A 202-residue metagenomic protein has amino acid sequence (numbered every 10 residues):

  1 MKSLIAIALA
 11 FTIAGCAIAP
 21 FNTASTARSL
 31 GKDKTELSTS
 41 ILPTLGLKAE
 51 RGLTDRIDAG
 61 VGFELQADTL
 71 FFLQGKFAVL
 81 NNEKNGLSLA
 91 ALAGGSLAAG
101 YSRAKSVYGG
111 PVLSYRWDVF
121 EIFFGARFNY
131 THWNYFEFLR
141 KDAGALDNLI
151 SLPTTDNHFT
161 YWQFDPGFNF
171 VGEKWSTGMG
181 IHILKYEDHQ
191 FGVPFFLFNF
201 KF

Functional and structural regions predicted by a protein language model:
M1-C16: Sec-dependent bacterial lipoprotein signal peptides
T12-K32: Bacterial Sec signal peptide processing site at the extreme N-terminus
T23-R28, A99-F202: Outer-membrane beta-barrel transmembrane domain signature
G31-P43, L47, R51-A67, L73 (+4 more regions): Transmembrane beta-strand segments that form the barrel wall of outer-membrane beta-barrel proteins
T44, T69-F71, V107-Y108, Q163: Short, surface-exposed coil-to-beta transition loops
F72-Q74, A78: Generic beta-strand or strand-like secondary-structure segments
A78, A90-G94, L113: Conserved mixed alpha/beta catalytic, RNA-binding, or beta-rich assembly cores of soluble enzyme, regulatory
L80-G86: Short helix C-cap/helix-to-loop transition motifs enriched in small/turn-promoting residues
